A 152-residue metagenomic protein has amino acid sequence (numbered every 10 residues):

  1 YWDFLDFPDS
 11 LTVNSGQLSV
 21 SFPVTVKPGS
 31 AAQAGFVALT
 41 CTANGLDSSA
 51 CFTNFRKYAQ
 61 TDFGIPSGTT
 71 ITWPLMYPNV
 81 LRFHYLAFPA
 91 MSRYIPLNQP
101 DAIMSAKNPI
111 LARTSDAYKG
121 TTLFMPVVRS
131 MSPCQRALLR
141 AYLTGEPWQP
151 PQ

Functional and structural regions predicted by a protein language model:
Y1-Q152: Aromatic- and Gly/Pro-enriched helix-to-coil junctions and flexible linker segments
